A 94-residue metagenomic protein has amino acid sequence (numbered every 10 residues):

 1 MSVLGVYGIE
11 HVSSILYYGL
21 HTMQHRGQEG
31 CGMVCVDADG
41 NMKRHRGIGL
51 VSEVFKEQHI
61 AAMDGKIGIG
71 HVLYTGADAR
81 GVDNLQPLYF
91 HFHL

Functional and structural regions predicted by a protein language model:
M1-L94: N-terminal glutamine amidotransferase
